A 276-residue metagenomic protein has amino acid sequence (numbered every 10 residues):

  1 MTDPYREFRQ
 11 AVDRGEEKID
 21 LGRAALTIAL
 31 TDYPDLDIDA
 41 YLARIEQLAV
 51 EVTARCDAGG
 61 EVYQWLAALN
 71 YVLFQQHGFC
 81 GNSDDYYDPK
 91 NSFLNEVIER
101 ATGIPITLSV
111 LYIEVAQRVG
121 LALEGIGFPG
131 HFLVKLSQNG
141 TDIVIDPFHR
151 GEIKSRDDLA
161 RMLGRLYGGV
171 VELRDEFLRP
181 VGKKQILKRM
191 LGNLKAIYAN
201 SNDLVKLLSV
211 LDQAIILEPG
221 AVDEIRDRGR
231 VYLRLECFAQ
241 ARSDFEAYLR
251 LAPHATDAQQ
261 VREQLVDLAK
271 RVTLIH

Functional and structural regions predicted by a protein language model:
M1-H276: A structural boundary/capping signal
